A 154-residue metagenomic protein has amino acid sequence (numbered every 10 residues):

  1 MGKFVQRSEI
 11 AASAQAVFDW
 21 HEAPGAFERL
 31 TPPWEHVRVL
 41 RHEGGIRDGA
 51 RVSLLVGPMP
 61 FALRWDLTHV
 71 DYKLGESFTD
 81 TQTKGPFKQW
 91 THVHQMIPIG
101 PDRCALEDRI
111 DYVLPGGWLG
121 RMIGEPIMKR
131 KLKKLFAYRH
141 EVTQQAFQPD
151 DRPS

Functional and structural regions predicted by a protein language model:
M1-R47: Hydrophobic ligand-binding cavity/cleft-lining segments
K3-V5, A62-D66, Q89-V93: Short, surface-exposed coil-to-beta transition loops
R7-A11, R38, L55, T68 (+2 more regions): Generic structural detector for well-ordered beta-strands
I10-A12, P58-P60, D71, P86 (+1 more regions): Beta-strand elements of well-folded, non-transmembrane domains
V17-H21, F27, V52, H69 (+3 more regions): Hydrophobic pocket/interface hotspot
R38-K84, A105, Y138-S154: Glycine-rich portal/gate segments that line the openings of hydrophobic small-molecule binding cavities
T79-K134, S154: Beta-strand/loop substructures that line and gate deep hydrophobic ligand-binding cavities in soluble
